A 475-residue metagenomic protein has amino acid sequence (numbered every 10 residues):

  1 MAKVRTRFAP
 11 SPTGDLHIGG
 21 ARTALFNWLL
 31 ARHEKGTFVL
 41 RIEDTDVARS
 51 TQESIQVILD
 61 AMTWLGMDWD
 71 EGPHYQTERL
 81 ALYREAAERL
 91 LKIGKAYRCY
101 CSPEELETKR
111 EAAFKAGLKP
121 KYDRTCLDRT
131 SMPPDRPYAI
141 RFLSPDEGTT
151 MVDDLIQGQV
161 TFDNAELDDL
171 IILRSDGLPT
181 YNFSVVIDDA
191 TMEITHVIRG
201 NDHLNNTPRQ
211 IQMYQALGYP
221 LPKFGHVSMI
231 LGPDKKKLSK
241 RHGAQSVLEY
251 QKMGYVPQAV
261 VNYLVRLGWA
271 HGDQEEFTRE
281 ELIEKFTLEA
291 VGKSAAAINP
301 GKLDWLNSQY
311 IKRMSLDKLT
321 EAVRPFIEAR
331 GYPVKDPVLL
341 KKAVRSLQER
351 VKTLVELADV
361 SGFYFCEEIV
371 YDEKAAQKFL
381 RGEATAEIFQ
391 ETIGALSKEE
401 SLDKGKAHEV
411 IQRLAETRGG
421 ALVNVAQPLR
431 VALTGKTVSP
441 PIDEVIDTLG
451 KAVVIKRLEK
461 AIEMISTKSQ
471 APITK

Functional and structural regions predicted by a protein language model:
M1-A116, N206-Y219: N-terminal Rossmann-like or analogous alpha/beta NTP/dinucleotide-binding catalytic cores that position adenine
T6-P12, L40-D44, M192-V197, Q245 (+2 more regions): Glycine- and acidic
P12, I18, W64, K92 (+6 more regions): Short glycine/serine/threonine-biased micro-segments
L16, A21-R22, P179, D202 (+1 more regions): Gly/Ser/Thr-rich beta-alpha loop segments that engage phosphate groups in nucleotides
S50-Q52, Q56, G66, Y75 (+4 more regions): Conserved nucleotide- and phosphate/pyrophosphate-binding catalytic cores in adenylate/nucleotidyl-handling enzymes
Y97-R98, S102-H226, L231-L238, S246 (+1 more regions): Active-site cores that bind ATP or allylic diphosphates and position pyrophosphate for catalysis
S466-K475: Short, basic, low-complexity termini and linkers enriched in Ser/Thr/Gly/Pro that act as targeting/leader peptides
